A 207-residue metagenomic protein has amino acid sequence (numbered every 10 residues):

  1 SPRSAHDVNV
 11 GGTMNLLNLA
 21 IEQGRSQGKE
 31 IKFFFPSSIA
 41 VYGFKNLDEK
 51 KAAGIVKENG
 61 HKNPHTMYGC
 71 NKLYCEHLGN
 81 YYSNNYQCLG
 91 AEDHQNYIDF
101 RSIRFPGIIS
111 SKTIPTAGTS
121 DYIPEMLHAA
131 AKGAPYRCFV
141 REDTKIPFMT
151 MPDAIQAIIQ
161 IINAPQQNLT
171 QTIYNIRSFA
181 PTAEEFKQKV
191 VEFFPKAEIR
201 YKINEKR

Functional and structural regions predicted by a protein language model:
S1-V8: NAD(P)H-binding glycine-rich loop region in Rossmannoid oxidoreductase-like domains and their noncatalytic homologs
G12, L16-A20, L78-G79, A157 (+1 more regions): Hydrophobic positions on the long internal alpha-helix of Rossmann-like NAD(P)-dependent oxidoreductase domains
M14-M67: Conserved Rossmann-fold NAD(P)-dependent oxidoreductase catalytic core, especially the SDR/UDP-sugar
E22, F44-L47, N63-R101, A131-K132: Active-site Tyr-X1-5-Lys
K32-S37, R101-G107, P147, N175: Structural signature of the Rossmann-like NAD(P)-dependent dehydrogenase/reductase core
A53-E58, Q87-C88, P124-F139, F193-K202: A short C-terminal helix-loop "cap" of Rossmann-like NAD(P)-dependent dehydrogenase/epimerase domains
N59-N63, R104-T116, E125-M149: A conserved pocket-lining segment of Rossmann-fold NAD(P)-dependent short-chain dehydrogenase/reductase
A134, F139-E142, P147-R207: C-terminal substrate-binding subdomain of Rossmann-fold SDR/epimerase-dehydratase oxidoreductases
